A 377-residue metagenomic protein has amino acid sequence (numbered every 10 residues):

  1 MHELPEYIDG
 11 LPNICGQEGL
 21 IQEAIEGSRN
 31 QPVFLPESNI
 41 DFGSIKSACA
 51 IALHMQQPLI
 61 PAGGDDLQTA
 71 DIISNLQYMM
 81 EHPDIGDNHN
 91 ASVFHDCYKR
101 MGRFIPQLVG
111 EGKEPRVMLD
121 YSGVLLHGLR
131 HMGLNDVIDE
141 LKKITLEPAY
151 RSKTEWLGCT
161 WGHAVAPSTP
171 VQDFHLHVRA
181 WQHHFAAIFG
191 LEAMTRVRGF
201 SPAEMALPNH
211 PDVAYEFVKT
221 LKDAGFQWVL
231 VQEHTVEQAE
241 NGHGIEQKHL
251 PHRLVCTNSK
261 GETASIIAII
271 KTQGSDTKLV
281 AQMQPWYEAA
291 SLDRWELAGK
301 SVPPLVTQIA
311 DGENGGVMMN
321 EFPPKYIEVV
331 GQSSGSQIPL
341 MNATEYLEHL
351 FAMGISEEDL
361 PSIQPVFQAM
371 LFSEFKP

Functional and structural regions predicted by a protein language model:
H2-D96, V124, E246-D276, Q284-P377: Active-site and substrate-binding clefts of carbohydrate-active enzymes
N30-S38, Y98-Q107, E140-K143, H183-H184 (+3 more regions): Short alpha-helical segments and helix-capping/turn motifs at coil-helix boundaries
K46-L53, Q57-P170, M194-P202, Q227-Q232: Short, well-structured secondary-structure segments
P58-P61, L125-R130, A164-S168, A206-P211 (+4 more regions): Short catalytic/ligand-binding loop motif for oxyanion handling, primarily in non-cytosolic enzymes, centered on
P61-G64, D96-K113, Y121, P202-M205 (+2 more regions): Extended, H/D-rich, highly charged conserved domains that either
V137-E155, V178-H183, F217-E237, E246-I267 (+1 more regions): Acidic, His- and aromatic-enriched active-site or binding-groove loops in soluble protein domains that engage sugars
F174-E204, S259, R294-Q308: CE4/NodB-like, metal-dependent polysaccharide N-deacetylase domain that modifies extracellular/periplasmic N-acetylated
W181, G190-I245, A310, N314-S336: Catalytic domains of cell-wall/extracellular-matrix polysaccharide-remodeling enzymes, centered on de-N-acetylation
